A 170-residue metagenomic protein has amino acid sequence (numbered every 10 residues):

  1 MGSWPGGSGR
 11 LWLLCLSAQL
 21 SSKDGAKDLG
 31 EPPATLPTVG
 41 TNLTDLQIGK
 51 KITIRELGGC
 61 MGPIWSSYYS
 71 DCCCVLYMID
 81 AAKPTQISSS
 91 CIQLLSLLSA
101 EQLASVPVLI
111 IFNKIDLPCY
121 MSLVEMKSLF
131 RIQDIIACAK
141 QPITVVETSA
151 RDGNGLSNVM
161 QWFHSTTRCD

Functional and structural regions predicted by a protein language model:
M1-D170: TRAFAC-class small GTPase G-domain
